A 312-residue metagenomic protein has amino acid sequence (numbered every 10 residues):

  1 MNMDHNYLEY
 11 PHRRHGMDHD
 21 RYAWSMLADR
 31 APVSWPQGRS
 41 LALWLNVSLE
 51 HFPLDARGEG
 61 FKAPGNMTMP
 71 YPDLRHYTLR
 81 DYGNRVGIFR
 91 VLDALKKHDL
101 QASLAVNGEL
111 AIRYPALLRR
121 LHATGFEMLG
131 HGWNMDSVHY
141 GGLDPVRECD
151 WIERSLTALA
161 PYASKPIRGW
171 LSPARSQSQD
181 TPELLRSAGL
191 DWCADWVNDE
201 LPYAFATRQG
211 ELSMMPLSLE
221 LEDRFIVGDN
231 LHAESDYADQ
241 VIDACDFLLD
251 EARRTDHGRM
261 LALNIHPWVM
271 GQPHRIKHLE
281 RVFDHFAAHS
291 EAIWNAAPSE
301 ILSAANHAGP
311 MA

Functional and structural regions predicted by a protein language model:
N2-S213, D239-L263, V269-A312: Catalytic alpha-helical scaffold of carbohydrate-active enzymes acting on polysaccharides/glycoconjugates
P216-L249: A conserved mid-domain beta-alpha-beta active-site/ligand-binding segment of alpha/beta enzyme cores
